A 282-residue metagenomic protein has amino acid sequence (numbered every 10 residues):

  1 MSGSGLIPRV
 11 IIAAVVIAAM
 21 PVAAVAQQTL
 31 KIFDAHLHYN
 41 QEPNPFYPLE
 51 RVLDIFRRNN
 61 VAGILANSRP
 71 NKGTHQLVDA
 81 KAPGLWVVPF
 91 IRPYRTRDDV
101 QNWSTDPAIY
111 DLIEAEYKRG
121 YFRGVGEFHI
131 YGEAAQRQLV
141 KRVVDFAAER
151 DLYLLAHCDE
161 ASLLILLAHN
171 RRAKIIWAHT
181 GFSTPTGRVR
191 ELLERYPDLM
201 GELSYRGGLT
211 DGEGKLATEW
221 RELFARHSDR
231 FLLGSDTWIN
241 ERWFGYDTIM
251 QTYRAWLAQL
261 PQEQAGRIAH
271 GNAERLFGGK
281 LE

Functional and structural regions predicted by a protein language model:
M1-I17: Bacterial N-terminal signal peptides that target proteins for export
R9, V22, Q27-F33, N44-P45 (+4 more regions): Mid-to-C-terminal alpha-helical segments outside catalytic/metal-binding sites
T29-A35, N60-I64, P83-F90, R119-G124 (+4 more regions): Short, well-ordered coil/turn segments that N-cap beta-strands
L37, E50-G73, V87-Y94, R123-H129: Divalent metal-dependent hydrolysis catalytic cores, especially in the metallo-beta-lactamase
L37, F128, T180, S235-T237: Active-site metal-binding loops of divalent metal-dependent hydrolases
L37-P48, R97-S104, D211-G212: Acidic/histidine-rich helix-loop elements that form or flank divalent-metal/phosphate-binding sites at the catalytic
T74-L155, M200, G207-G208: Active-site gating/metal-coordination segments in enzymes
V87, A134-L233, K280: Catalytic pocket-lining loop regions of alpha/beta-barrel enzymes, especially the amidohydrolase/enolase/GH5 lineages
